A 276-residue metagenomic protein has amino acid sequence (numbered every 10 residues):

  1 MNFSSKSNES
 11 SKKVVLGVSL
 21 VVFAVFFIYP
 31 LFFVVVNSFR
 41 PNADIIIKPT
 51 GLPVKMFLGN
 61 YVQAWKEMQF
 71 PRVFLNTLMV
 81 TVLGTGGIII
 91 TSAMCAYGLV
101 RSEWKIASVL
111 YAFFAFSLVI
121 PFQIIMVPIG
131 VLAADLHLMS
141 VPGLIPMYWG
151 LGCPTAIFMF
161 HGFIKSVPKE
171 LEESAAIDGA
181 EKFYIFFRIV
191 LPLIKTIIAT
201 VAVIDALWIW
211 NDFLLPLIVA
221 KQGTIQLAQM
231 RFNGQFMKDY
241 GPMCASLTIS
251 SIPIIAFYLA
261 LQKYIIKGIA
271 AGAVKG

Functional and structural regions predicted by a protein language model:
F3-G276: A structural signal for multi-pass alpha-helical bundles of membrane permease subunits that mediate small-molecule
